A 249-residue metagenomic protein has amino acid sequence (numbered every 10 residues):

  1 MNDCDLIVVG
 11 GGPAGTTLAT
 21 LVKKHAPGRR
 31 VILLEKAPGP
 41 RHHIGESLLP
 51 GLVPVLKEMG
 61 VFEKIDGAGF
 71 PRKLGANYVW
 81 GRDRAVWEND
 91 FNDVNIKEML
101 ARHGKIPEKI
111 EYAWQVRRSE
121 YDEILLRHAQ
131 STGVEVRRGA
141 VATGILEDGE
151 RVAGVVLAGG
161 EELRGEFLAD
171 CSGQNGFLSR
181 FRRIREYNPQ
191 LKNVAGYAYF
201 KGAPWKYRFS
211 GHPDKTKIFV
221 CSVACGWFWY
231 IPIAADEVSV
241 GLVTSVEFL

Functional and structural regions predicted by a protein language model:
N2-L6: Extreme N-terminal starter segment of soluble prokaryotic enzymes
I7-V9, T20-I44: Glycine-rich FAD pyrophosphate-binding loop
G15-T16: N-terminal Rossmann-fold NAD(P) dinucleotide-binding loop
R41-W87: N-terminal FAD cofactor-binding segment of flavoenzymes
I44, E58, G67-A68, R117 (+1 more regions): N-terminal Rossmann-like dinucleotide/flavin-binding domain of flavoprotein oxidoreductases that bind FAD/FMN
A85-K109, F209: Charged, glycine/proline-rich intrinsically disordered loops and linkers
E98-H128, L249: Short beta-strand to alpha-helix junction loop
E123, R127-L249: Predominantly flavin-linked oxidoreductase catalytic cores and closely associated redox partners
